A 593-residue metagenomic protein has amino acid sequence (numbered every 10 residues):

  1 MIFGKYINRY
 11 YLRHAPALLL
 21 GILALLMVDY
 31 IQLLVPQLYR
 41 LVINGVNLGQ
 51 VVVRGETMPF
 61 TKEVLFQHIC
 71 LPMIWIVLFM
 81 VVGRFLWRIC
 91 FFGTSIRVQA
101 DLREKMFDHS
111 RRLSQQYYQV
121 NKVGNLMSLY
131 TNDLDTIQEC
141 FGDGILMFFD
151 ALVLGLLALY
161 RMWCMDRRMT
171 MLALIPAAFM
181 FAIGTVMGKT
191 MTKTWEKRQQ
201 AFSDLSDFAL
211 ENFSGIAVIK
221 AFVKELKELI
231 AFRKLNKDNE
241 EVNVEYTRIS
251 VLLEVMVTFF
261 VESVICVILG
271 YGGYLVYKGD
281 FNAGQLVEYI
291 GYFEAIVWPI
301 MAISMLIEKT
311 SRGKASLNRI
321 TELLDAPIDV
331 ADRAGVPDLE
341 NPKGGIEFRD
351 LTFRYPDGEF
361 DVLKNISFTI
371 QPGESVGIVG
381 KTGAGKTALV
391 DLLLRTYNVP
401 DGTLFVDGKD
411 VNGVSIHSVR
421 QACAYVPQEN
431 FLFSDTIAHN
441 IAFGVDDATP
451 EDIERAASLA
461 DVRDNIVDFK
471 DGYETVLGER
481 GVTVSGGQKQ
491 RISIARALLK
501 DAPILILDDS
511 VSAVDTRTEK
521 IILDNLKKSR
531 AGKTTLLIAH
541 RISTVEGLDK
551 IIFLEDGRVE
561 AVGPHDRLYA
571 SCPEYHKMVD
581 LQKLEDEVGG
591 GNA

Functional and structural regions predicted by a protein language model:
M1-V35, N47-P72, L86-F91, S95-V98 (+11 more regions): Membrane-integrated ABC transporters
L12-R13, Q115-Q116, N132-F141, I145 (+9 more regions): An intracellular "coupling" helix at the cytosolic face of ABC transporter transmembrane type-1 domains
R13, A17-D29, I76-M80, D143-K197 (+1 more regions): Transmembrane helices of ABC transporter permease
L23-A24, I31-N47, W75-V123, M127 (+12 more regions): Juxtamembrane helix-loop junctions of ABC transporter transmembrane domains
S110, F232, I320, F348-D350: Conserved catalytic Walker-motif region of ABC-type ATPase nucleotide-binding domains
R161-I175, I249-N318, L324: Helix-loop-helix
D332, L339-A593: ABC-type nucleotide-binding domain
